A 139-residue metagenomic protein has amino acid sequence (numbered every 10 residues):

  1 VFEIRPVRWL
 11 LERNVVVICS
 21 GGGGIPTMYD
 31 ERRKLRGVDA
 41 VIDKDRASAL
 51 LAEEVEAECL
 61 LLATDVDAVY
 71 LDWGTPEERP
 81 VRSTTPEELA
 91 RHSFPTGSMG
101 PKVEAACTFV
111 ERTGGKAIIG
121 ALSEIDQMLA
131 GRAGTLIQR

Functional and structural regions predicted by a protein language model:
V1-R139: C-terminal catalytic "cap/lid" subdomain
